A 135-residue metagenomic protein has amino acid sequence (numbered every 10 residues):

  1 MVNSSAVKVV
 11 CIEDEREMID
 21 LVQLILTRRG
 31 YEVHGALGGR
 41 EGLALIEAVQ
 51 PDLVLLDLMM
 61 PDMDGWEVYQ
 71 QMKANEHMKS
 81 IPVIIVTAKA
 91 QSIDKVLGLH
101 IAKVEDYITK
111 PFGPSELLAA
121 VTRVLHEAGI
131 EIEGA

Functional and structural regions predicted by a protein language model:
E13: Conserved acidic carboxylate
D20-R28: Charged docking surfaces used in two-component/phosphorelay signaling
Q23, E67, A90-Y107, A119: Alpha4 helix (beta4-alpha4-beta5 surface) of REC/receiver domains from two-component response regulators
G35-A44, G65: Helix N-cap/capping motif at the beta->alpha junctions
V49-L55: Active-site beta3 strand of CheY-like receiver
M60: Receiver (REC) domain active-site loop signature in two-component systems and cognate sites in sensor histidine kinases
P111-T122, G129: C-terminal output helix
